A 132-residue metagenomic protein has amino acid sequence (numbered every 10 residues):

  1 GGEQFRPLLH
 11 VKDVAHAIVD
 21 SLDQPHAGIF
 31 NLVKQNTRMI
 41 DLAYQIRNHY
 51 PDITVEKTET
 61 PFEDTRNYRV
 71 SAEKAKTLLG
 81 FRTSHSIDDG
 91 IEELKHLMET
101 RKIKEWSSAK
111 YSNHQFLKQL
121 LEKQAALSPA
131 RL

Functional and structural regions predicted by a protein language model:
G1-L132: C-terminal substrate-binding subdomain of Rossmann-fold SDR/epimerase-dehydratase oxidoreductases
